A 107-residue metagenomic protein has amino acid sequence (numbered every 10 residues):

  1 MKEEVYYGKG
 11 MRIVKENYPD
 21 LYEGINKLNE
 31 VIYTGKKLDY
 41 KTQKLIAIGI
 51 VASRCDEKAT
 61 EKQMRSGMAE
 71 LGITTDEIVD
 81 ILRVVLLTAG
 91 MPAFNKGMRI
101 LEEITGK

Functional and structural regions predicted by a protein language model:
M1-Q43, M64, A69, F94-K107: Acidic, glycine/proline-rich low-complexity segments that act as flexible tails and inter-domain linkers
T34, V51-A52, E70, L86 (+1 more regions): Amphipathic alpha-helical interaction elements
Q43-E57: Amphipathic, charged-and-aliphatic alpha-helical interface segments that function as noncatalytic docking
C55-L82: Mid-chain, well-packed structural core segment of small domains
D76-E102: C-terminal structural segments of small proteins and small subunits
